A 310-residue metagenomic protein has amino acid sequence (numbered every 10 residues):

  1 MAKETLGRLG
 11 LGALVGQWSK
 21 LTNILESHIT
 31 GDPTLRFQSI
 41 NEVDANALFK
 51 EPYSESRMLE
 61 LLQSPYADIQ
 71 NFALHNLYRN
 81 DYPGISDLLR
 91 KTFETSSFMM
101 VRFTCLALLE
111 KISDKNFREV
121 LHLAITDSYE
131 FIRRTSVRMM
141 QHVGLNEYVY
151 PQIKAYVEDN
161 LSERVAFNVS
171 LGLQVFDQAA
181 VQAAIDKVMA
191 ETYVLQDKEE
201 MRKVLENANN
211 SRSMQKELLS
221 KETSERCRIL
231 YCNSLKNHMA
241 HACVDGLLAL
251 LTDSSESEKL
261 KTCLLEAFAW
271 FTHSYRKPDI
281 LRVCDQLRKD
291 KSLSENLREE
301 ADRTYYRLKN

Functional and structural regions predicted by a protein language model:
M1: Catalytic binding pocket for nucleotide-activated donors in carbohydrate/polymer assembly enzymes
E4-P83: Caspase-like cysteine protease fold
P52-L61, Y82-F93, D114-I125, N146-V157 (+4 more regions): Amphipathic alpha-helical scaffolding segments comprising HEAT/armadillo-like alpha-solenoid repeats
P65-Y66, S97-F98, S128-Y129, N160-S162 (+4 more regions): Short inter-helical turns and helix N-cap capping residues of alpha-solenoid HEAT/ARM repeat scaffolds
Q70-N80, K91, R102-D114, L123 (+6 more regions): Structural detector for internal amphipathic alpha-helices that build alpha-solenoid repeat scaffolds
T95, D159, L235, D253 (+3 more regions): Glycine-centered coil turns and helix-coil junctions that link the paired helices within alpha-helical repeat units
A184, D197, S211-K216, S224-Y231 (+3 more regions): Long, charged low-complexity terminal regions
D285-N310: Eukaryotic acidic, Ser/Thr-rich intrinsically disordered low-complexity regions
